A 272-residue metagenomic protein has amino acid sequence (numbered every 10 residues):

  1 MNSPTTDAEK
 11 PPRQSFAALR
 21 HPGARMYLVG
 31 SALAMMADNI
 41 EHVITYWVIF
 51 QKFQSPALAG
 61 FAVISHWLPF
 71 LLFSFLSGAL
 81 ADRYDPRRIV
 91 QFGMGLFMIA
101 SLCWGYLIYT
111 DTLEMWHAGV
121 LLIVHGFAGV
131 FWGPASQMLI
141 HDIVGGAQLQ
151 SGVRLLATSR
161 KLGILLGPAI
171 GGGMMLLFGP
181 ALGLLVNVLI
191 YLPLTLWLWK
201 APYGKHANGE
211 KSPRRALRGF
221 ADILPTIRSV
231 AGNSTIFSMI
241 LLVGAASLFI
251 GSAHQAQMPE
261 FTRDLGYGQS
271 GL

Functional and structural regions predicted by a protein language model:
P4-A24, Y203-L241: Juxtamembrane intracellular "pre-TM" segments in multi-pass secondary transporters
M26-H42, V63-A79, D85-F97, H117-L176 (+2 more regions): Substrate-agnostic recognition of the 12-TM MFS/MFS-like secondary transporter fold
A32, M36, I40-I44, F178-L185 (+1 more regions): A single, central transmembrane helix in multi-pass transporters
Y46-K52, G105-T110, L166-V186, D264-L265: Transmembrane alpha-helix termini and helix-breaking/packing motifs in multi-pass membrane transporters
V48-K52, R83, L139-I143, F261-L265: Helix-to-coil boundary motifs at intracellular loop junctions of multi-pass secondary transporters
Q54-W67, R263-L272: Loop-to-transmembrane helix entry
G95-T112: C-terminal ends and interior cores of transmembrane alpha-helices in multi-pass membrane transporters/permeases
M138, D142, L184-R215: Helix-loop junctions on the cytosolic side of multi-pass membrane transporters, especially the intracellular loop
